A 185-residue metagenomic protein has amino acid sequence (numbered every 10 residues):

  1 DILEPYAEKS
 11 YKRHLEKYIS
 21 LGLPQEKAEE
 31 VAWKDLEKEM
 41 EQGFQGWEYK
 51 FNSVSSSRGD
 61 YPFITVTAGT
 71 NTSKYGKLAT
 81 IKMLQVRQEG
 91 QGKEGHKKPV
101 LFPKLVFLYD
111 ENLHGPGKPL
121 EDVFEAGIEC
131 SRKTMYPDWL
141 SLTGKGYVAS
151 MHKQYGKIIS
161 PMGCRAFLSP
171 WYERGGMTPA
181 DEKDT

Functional and structural regions predicted by a protein language model:
D1-T185: Conserved catalytic cores of very large enzyme subunits
